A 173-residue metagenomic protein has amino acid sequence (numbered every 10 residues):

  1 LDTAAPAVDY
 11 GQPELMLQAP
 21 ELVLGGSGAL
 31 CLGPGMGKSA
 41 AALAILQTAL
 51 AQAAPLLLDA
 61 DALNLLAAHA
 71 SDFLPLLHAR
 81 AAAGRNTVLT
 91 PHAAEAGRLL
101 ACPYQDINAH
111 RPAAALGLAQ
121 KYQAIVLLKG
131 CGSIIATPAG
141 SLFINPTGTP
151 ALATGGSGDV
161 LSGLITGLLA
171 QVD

Functional and structural regions predicted by a protein language model:
L1-T147: Glycine-rich phosphate/dinucleotide-binding loop and adjoining beta-alpha-beta core of small-molecule
R98, T154-D173: Short, small-residue alpha-helix embedded
T149-L152: Glycine-rich phosphate/pyrophosphate-binding beta-alpha loops
